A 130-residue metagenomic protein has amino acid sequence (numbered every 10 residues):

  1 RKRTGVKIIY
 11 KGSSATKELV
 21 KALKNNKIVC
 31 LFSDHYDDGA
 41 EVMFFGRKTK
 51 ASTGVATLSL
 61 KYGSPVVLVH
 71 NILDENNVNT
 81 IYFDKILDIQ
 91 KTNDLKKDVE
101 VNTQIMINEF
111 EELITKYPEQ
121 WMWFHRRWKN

Functional and structural regions predicted by a protein language model:
R1-S13: Membrane-interfacial amphipathic helices and adjacent loop/beta segments that form the lipid-substrate binding surface
S13-N130: Non-catalytic C-terminal accessory region of glycerolipid acyltransferases and related lyso-lipid remodeling enzymes
